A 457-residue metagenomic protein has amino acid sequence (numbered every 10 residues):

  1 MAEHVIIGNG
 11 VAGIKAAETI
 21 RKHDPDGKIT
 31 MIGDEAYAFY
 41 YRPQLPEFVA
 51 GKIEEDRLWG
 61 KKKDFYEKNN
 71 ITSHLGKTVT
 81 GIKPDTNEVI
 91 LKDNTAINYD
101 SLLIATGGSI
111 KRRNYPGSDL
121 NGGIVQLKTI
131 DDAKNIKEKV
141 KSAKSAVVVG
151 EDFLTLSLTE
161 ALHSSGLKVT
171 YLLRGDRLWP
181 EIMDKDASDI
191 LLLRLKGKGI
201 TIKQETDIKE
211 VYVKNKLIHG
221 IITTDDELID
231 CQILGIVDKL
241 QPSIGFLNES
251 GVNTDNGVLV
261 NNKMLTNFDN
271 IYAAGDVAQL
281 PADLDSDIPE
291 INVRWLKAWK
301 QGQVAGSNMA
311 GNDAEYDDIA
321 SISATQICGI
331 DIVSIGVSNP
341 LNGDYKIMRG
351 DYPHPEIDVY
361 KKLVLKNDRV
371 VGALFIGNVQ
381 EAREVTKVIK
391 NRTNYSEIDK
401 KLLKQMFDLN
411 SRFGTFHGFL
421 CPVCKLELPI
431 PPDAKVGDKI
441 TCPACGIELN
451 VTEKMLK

Functional and structural regions predicted by a protein language model:
M1-V5, W59-V147, E205, I222-D226 (+3 more regions): FAD-binding core/adjacent interface of flavoenzyme oxidoreductases
A2-E3, K22, V277-E381, F413-F419 (+1 more regions): Mid-to-C-terminal Rossmann-like scaffold of FAD/NAD(P)H-dependent oxidoreductases
A2-T72, F153, A161-I182, V423: Beta1-alpha1 glycine-rich phosphate/pyrophosphate-binding loop at the start of Rossmann-like nucleotide-binding domains
D26-K28, S73-I90, I97, S164-N261: A Rossmann-like FAD-binding core segment of flavoenzymes
L120-K141, N215-L217, I222, E227-V304 (+2 more regions): FAD-site-proximal beta/loop scaffold in flavoenzymes
C421-C424, C442-C445: Short cysteine-rich clusters marking metal-coordination/redox-active sites
P429-P431, N450: Short functional micro-motifs and their immediate structural scaffolds
P431-T441: Short linker/helix segments within small regulatory modules
